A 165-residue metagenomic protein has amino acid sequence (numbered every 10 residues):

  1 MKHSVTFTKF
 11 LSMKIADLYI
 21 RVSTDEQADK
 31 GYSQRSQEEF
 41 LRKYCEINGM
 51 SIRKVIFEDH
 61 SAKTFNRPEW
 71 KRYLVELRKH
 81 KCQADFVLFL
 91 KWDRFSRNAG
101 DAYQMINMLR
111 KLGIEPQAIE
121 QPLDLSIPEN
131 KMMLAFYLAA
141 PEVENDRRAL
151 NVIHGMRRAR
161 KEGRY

Functional and structural regions predicted by a protein language model:
M1-A159: Short, structured surface patches at the beginning of a domain
G163-Y165: Short, intrinsically disordered, charge-balanced linker/junction segments flanking boundaries in proteins
